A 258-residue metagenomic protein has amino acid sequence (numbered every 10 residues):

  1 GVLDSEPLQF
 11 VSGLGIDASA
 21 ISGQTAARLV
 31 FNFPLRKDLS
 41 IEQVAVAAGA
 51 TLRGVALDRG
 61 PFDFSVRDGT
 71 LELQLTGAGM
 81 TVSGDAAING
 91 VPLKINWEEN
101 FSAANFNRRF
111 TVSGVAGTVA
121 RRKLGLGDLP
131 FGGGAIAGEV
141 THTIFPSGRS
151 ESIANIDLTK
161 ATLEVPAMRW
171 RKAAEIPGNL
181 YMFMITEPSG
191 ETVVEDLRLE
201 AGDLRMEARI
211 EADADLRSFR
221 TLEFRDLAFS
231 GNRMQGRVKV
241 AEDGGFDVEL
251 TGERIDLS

Functional and structural regions predicted by a protein language model:
G1-I41, A45-L57, E98-S258: Extended amphipathic, helix-rich lipid-handling scaffolds
R53, S65-E72: Short, low-complexity, polybasic intrinsically disordered segments
R59-P61: Surface-exposed loop/turn positions within long extracellular repeat scaffolds, especially the passenger domains
D63-S65, A174: A generic structural micro-feature
G79-S83: Repeated loop/turn-to-beta-strand initiation elements of outer-membrane beta-barrel proteins
